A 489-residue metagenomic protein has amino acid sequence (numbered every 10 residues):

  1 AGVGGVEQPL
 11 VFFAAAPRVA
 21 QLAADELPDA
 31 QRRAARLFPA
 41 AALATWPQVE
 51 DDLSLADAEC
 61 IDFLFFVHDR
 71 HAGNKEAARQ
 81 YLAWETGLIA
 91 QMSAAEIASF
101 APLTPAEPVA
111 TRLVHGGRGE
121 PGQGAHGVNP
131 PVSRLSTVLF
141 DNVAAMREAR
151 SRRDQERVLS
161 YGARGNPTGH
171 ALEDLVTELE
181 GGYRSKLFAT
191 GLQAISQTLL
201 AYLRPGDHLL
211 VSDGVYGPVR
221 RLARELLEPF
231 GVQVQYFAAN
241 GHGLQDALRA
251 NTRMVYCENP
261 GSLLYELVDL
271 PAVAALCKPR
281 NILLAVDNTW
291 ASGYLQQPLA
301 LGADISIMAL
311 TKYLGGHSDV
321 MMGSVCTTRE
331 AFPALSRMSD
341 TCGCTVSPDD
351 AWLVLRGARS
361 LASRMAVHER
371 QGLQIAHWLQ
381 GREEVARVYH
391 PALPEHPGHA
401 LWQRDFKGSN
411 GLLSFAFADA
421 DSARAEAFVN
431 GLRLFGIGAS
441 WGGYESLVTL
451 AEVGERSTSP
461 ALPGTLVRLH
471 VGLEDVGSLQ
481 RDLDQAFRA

Functional and structural regions predicted by a protein language model:
G2-F13: Extreme N-terminal basic, low-complexity initiation segments that serve as generic localization/processing leaders
Q8-P9, L22, E26-R32, W46-L53 (+2 more regions): Alpha-helix boundary/capping motif
R18-V19, R32, R36-L37, I61-D62: Periodic, rod-like helical contexts
F38, R70, N74, Y81-A94 (+5 more regions): PLP-dependent enzyme catalytic core of the Aspartate aminotransferase-like
W84-E156: N-terminal glycine-rich, Lys/His-bearing helix-loop that initiates the first secondary-structure elements of many
S93-T104, A110, G116-P121, R184-E384 (+1 more regions): Conserved PLP-enzyme active-site core in the AAT-like
N142-Q193, P218-E225: Conserved N-terminal alpha-helix of the aminotransferase class I/II PLP-enzyme fold
R387-V467, V471: Conserved C-terminal alpha-helix-loop-beta "cap" of PLP-dependent enzymes that closes/shapes the active-site mouth
